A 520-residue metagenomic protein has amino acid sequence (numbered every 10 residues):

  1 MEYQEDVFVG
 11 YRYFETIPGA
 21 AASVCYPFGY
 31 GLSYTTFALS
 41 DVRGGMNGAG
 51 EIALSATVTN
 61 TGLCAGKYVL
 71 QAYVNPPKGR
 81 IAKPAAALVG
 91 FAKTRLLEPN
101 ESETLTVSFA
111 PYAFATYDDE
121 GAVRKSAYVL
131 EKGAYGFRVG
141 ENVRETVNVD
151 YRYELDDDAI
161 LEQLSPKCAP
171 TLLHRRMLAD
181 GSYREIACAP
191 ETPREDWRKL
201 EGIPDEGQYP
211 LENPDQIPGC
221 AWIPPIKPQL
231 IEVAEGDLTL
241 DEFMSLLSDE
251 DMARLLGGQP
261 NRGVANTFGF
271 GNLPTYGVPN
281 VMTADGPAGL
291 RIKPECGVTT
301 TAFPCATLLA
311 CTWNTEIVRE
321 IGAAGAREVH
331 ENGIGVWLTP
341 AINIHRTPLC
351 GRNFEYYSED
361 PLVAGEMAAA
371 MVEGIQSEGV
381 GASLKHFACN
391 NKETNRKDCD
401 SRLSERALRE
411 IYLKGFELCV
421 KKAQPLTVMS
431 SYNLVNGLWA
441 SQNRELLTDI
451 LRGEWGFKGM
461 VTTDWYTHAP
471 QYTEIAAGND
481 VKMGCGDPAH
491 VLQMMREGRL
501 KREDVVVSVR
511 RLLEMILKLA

Functional and structural regions predicted by a protein language model:
M1-E145, L164-A520: Glycoside hydrolase catalytic-domain context in secreted enzymes
R144-S165: Extended, polar beta-sheet/loop recognition surfaces of beta-rich domains that mediate binding to diverse ligands
